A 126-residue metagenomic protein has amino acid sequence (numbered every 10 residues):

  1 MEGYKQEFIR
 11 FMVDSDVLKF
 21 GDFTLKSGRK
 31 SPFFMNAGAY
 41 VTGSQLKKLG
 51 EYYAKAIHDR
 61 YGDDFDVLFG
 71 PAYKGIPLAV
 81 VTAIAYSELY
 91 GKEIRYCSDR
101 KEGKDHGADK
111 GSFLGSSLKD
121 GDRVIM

Functional and structural regions predicted by a protein language model:
M1-M126: PRPP-associated nucleotide enzymes
